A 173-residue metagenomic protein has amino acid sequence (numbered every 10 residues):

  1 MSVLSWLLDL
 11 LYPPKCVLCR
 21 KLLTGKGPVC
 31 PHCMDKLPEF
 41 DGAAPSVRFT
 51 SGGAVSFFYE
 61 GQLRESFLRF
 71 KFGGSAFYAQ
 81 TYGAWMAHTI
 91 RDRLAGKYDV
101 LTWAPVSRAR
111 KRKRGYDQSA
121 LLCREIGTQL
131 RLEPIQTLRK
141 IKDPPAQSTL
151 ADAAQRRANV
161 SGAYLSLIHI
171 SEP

Functional and structural regions predicted by a protein language model:
M1-S171: Glycine-rich phosphate/pyrophosphate-handling loop used in enzymes and phosphotransfer proteins
